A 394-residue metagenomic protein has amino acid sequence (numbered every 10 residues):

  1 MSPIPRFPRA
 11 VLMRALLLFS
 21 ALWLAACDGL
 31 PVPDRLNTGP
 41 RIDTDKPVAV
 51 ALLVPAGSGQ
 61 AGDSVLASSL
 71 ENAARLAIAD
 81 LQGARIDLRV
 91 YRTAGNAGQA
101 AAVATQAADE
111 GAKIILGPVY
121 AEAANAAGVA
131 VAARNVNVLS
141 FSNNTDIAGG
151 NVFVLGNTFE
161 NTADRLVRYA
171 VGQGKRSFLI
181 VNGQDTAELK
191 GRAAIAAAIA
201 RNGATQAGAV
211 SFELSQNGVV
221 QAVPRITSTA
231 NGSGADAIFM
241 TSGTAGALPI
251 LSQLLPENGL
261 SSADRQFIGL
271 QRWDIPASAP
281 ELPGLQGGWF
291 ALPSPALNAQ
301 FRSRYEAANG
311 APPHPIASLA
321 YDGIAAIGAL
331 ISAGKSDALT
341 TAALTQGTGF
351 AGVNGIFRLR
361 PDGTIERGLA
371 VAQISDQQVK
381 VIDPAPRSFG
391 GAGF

Functional and structural regions predicted by a protein language model:
W23-A26: C-terminal motif of bacterial Sec signal peptides marking the signal peptidase cleavage site
D28-P31: Bacterial signal peptide processing site
S69, D80, A84-D146: Beta-alpha junction/loop-to-helix N-cap segments that form part of ligand/metal-binding clefts
A107-V119, L139-F141, L179-N182, V210 (+3 more regions): Periplasmic-binding protein-like
N137, D146-Y169, L282-S294: Short beta-strand elements at the ligand-binding edges of bilobed clamshell
G156-F212: An alpha-beta-alpha
A235, L248-Y321, A385, F389-A392: Extracellular/periplasmic periplasmic-binding protein-like sensory domains
A308-I324, G328-D383, A392-F394: Segments of small-molecule ligand-sensing domains
